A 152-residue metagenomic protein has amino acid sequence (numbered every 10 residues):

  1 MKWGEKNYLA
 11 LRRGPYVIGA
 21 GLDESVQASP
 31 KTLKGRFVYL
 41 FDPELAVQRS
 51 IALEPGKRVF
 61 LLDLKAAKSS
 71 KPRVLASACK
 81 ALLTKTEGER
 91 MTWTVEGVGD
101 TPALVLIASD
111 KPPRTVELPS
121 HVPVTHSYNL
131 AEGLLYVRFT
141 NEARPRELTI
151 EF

Functional and structural regions predicted by a protein language model:
M1-G88, L104-L106: A conserved amphipathic helix/loop scaffold that creates a polar/acidic microenvironment used either to coordinate
R13, E87, N129-A131, E142: Structural motif
V17, E89-W93, G133-L135: Hydrophobic residues embedded in beta-strands of well-ordered beta-sheets
G21-D23, V95-G97, I107-S109, N141 (+1 more regions): Non-cytosolic beta-sheet module surface loops
Q27-S29, T101-V105, K111-R114, R146-L148: Short beta-strand/loop motifs in extracellular/secreted proteins, especially within beta-sandwich accessory domains
K34-S50, E117-V137: Solvent-exposed beta-strand/loop surfaces of large extracellular or lumenal domains
Q48-I51, L83, W93-V95, L135-T140: Beta-strand-rich interaction surfaces with strong enrichment in secreted/lumenal proteins
L134-F152: Surface-exposed interaction regions enriched in Ser/Thr/Asp/Glu that occur as long low-complexity tracts or repetitive
